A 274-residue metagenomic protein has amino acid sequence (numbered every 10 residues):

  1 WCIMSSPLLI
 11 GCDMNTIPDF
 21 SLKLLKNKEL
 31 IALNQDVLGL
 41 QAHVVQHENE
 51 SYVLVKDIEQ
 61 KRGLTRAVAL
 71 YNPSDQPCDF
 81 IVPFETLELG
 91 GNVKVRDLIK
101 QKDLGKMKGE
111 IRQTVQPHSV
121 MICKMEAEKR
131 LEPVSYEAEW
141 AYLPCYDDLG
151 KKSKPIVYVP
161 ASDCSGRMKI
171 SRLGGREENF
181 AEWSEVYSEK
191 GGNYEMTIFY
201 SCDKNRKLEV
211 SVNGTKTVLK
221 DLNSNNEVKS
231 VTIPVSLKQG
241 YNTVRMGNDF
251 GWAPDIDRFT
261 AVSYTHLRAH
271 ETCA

Functional and structural regions predicted by a protein language model:
W1-M4, L9-G11, H47-L89, H118: Carbohydrate-binding surface patches
M107-P133: C-terminal beta-strand-rich structural cap/linker in extracellular carbohydrate-active enzymes
C164-Y187: Short beta-strands within extracellular/lumenal beta-sheet-rich domains
S188-D203: A short beta-strand element within beta-rich, extracytoplasmic domains of secreted/secretory-pathway proteins
R206-T215: Short, surface-exposed beta-strand/strand-loop-strand elements in extracellular ectodomains
T215-Q239: Extracellular carbohydrate recognition and processing domains and analogous Trp-centered ligand-binding platforms
R245-W252: Short beta-strand-plus-loop segments that form exposed binding edges in beta-rich domains
T265-T272: Conserved small/polar residues in nucleotide/adenosyl-binding loops
